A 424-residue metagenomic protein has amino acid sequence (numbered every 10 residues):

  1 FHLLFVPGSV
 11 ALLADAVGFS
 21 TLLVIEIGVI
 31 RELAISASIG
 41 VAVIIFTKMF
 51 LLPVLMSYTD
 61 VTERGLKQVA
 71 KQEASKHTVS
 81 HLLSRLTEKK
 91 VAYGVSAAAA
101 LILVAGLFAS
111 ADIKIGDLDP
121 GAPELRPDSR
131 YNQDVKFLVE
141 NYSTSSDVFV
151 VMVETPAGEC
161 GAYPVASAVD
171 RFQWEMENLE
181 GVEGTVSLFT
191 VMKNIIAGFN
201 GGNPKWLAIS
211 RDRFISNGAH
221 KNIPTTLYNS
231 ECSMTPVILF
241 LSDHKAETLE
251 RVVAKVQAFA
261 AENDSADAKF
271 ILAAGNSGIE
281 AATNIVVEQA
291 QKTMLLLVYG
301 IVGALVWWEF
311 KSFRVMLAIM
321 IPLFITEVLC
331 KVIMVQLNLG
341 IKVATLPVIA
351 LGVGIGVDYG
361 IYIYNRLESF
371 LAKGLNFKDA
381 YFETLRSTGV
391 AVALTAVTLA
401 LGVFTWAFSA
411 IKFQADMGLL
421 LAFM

Functional and structural regions predicted by a protein language model:
F1-P120, H244, A254, A261-M424: Membrane-embedded transmembrane helical bundles of large multi-pass transporters/channels
L12, V139-T144, T226-S230, W308-E309: Replace "in large, NTP-powered and nucleic-acid-processing enzymes" with "in large, NTP-powered factors and other
L86, K90-S210: Juxtamembrane segments of multi-pass membrane proteins
P127-K136, I215-I223, V253, E288: A general structural motif
K136, S167-D170, W174, A254 (+3 more regions): Solvent-exposed, polar/charged alpha-helical surfaces in well-ordered, non-transmembrane soluble domains, broadly
N141, R171-G181, R251-D267, A380: Generic non-transmembrane alpha-helical segments
F149-E159, P224-Q257, I271-L272: A short beta-strand structural signal in non-transmembrane regions
E183-H244, A282: Extracytoplasmic
